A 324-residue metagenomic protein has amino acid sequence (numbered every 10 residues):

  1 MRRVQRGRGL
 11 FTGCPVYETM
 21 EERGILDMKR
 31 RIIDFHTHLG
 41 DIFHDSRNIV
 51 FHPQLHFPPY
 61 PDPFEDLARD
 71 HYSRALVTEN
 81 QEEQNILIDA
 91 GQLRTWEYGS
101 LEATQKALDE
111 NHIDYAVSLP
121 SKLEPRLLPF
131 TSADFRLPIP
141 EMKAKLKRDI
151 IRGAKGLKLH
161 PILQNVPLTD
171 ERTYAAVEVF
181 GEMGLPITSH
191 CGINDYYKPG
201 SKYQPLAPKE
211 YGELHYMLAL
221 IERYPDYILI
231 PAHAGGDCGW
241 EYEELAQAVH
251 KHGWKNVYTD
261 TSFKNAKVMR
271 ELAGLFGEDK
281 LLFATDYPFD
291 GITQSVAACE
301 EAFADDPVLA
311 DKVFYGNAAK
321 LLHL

Functional and structural regions predicted by a protein language model:
V4-F35, I42-T95, G99-K106, Y115 (+2 more regions): Mid-to-C-terminal alpha-helical segments outside catalytic/metal-binding sites
P15, T19, R23, D114-G200: Active-site gating/metal-coordination segments in enzymes
H36, L108, L157, F180 (+3 more regions): Conserved, mostly hydrophobic/aromatic
H36-I42, H190, H233: Histidine-centered divalent metal-coordination motifs
F43-I49, M142-K143, P199-K202, E241-E244 (+2 more regions): Short aromatic-enriched loop/helix-cap "lid" or pocket-rim segments at secondary-structure transitions that line
R94-Y98, F135-E141, L163-E171, D237-W240 (+2 more regions): Acidic-and-aromatic substrate-binding clefts and catalytic sites of carbohydrate-active enzymes
K106-A116, L123, A219-L229: A structural motif corresponding to the C-terminal end of an alpha-helix and its immediate exit/capping segment
K155-G156, T169-L282: Catalytic pocket-lining loop regions of alpha/beta-barrel enzymes, especially the amidohydrolase/enolase/GH5 lineages
